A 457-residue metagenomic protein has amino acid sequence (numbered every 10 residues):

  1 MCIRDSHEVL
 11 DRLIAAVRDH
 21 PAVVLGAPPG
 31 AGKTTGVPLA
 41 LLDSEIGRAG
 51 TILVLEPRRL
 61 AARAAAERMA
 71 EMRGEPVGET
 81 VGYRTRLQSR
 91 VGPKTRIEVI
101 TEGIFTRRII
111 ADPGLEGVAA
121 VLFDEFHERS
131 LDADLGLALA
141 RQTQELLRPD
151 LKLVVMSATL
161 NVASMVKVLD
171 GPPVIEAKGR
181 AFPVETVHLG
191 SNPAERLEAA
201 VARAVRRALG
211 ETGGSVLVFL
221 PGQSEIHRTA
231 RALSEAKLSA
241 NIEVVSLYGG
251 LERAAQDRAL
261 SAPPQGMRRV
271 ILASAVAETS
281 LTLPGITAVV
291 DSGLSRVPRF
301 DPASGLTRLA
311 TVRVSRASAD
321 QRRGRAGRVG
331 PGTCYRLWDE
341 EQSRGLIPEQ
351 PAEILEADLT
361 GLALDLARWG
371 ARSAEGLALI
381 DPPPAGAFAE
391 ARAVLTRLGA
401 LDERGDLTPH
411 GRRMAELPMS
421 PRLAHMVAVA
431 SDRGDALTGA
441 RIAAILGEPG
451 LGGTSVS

Functional and structural regions predicted by a protein language model:
R4-M426: P-loop NTPase motor module signature
G361, L398-A400, A424, A430-S457: C-terminal helicase lobe and adjacent C-terminal extensions/tails of nucleic-acid helicase motors
